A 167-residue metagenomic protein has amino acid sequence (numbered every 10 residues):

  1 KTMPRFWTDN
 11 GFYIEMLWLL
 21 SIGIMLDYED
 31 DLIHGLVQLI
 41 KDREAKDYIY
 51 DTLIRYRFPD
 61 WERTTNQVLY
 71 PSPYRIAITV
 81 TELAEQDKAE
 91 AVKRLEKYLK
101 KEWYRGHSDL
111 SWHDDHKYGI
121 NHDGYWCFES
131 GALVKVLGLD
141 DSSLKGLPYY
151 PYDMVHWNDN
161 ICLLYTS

Functional and structural regions predicted by a protein language model:
K1-S111: Eukaryote-skewed repeat-based solenoidal scaffolds used as protein-protein interaction platforms, primarily
N10, N66, N121, N158-N160: Detector for Asparagine
L32-D42, S142-N160: Short alpha-helical "patches" and their helix-cap loops
Y98-M154: C-terminal structured interaction module
Y165-T166: Conserved small/polar residues in nucleotide/adenosyl-binding loops
